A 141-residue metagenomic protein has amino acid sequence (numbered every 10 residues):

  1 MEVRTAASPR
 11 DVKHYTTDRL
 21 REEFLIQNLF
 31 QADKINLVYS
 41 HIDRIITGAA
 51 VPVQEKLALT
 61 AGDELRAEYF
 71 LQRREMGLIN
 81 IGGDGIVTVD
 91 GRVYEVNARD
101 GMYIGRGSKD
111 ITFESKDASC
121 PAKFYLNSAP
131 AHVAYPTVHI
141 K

Functional and structural regions predicted by a protein language model:
R4-D63: Intrinsically disordered, low-complexity, positively charged segments
S40-K56, L65-G91: Glycine- and acidic-residue-biased ligand/ion/polar-headgroup-sensing regions
I46-G48, M102-I104, F124-N127: Short hydrophobic-aromatic micro-motifs
A58-A61, E95-R99, H139-I140: Short amphipathic beta-strand/extended segments with alternating polar/hydrophobic composition
D90-R106: Short acidic-glycine-tyrosine-enriched beta hairpin
S108-I111: Short, charged beta-turn/beta-strand-edge "cap" motif at the junction between a beta-strand and an adjacent loop
F113-K141: Surface-exposed beta-loop interaction hotspot
